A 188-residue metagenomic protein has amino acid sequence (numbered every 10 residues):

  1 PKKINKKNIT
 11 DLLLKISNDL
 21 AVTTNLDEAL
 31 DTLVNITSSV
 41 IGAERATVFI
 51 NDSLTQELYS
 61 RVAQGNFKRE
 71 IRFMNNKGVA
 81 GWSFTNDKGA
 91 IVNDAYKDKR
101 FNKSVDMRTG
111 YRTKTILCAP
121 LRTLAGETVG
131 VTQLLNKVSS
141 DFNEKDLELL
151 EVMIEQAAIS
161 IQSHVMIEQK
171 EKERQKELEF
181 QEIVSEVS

Functional and structural regions predicted by a protein language model:
P1-V22, L26-D27, V129, S160-S188: Signal-transmission linkers at sensory-effector interfaces
S17-T24, L33-G42, V48-I50, F84 (+1 more regions): Short regulatory alpha-helical segment in sensory/regulatory domains of signaling proteins that mediates
N35-S38, R45-I71, Y96-K97: GAF sensory/regulatory domain recognition with acknowledged cross-activation on helical regulatory dimers
L54-T55, R122-T128, K137: Flexible loop/coil segments at beta-strand boundaries within sensory signal-transduction domains
R61, K68-S104, L117: Regulatory sensory and allosteric helical modules in signal-transduction proteins and certain transcription factors
N66, V131-D141: Short beta-strand-to-loop transition segments that serve as allosteric relay/switch motifs in sensory/regulatory domains
K114-T123: A short, aliphatic-rich beta-strand micro-motif
E151-I159: Allosteric cytosolic regulatory segments
